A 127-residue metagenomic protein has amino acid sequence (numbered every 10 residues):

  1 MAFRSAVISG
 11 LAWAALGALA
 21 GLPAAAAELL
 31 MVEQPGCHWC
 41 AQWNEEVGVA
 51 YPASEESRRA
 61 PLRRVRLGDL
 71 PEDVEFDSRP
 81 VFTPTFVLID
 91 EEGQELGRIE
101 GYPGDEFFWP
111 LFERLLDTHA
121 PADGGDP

Functional and structural regions predicted by a protein language model:
M1-L11: Bacterial N-terminal signal peptides that target proteins for export
A20-A26: Sec/Tat signal peptide C-region and signal peptidase I cleavage site
E28, E33-W39, F82: Short pre-active-site segment immediately N-terminal to redox-active cysteine/selenocysteine motifs in thiol-based
V32, E55-E72: Thiol-based oxidoreductase modules, predominantly thioredoxin-like and allied folds used for disulfide exchange
C40-E56: Typically the conserved alpha-helix immediately C-terminal to a functionally engaged Cys/Sec in thioredoxin-like
E72-R79: Short amphipathic alpha-helix with an adjacent loop that forms part of the alpha/beta core around
F82-G97: A short, hydrophobic beta-strand/beta-hairpin element that forms part of a small beta-sheet core
P103-P127: Thiol-/selenol-based redox modules, centered on thioredoxin-like and closely related oxidoreductase domains
